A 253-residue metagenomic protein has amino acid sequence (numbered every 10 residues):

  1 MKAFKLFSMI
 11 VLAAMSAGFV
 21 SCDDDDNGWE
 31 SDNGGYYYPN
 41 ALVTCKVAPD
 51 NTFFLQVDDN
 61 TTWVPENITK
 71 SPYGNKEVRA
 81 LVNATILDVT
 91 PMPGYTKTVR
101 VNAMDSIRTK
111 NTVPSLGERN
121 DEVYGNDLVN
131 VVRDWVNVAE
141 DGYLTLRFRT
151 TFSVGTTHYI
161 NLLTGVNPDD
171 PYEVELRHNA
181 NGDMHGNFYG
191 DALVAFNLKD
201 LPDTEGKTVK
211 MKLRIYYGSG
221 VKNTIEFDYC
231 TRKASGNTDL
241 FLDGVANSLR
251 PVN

Functional and structural regions predicted by a protein language model:
M1-F7: Positively charged n-region of N-terminal signal peptides that target proteins for export
A3, L12-C45: Bacterial Sec-dependent N-terminal signal peptides
F7-I10, M15-G18, D243-V245, V252: Low-complexity, intrinsically disordered/propeptide-like segments
N33-N253: First exposed extracellular module after export/assembly in secreted or surface-exposed proteins
